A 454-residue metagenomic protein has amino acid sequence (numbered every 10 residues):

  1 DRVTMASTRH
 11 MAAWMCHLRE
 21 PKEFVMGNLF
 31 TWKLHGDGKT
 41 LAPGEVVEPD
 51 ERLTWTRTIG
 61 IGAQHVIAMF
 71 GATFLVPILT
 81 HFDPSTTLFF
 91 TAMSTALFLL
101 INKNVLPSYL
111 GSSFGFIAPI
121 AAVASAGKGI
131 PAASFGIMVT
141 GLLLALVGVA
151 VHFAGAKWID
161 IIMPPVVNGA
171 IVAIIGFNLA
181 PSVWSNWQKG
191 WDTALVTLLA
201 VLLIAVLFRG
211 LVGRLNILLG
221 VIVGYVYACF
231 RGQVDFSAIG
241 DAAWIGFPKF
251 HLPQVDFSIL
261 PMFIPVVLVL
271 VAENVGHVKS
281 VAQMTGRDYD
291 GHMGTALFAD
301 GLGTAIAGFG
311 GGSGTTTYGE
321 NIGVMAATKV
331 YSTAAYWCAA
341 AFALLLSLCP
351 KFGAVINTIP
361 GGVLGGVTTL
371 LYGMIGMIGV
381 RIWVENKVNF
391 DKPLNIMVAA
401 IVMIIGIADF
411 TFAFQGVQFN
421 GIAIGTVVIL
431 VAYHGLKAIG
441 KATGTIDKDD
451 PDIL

Functional and structural regions predicted by a protein language model:
A12-G60, F236-G246, Q283-G286, A296 (+1 more regions): Intrinsically disordered, low-complexity non-transmembrane regions of multi-pass membrane transporters
P43-I59, V76-L99, K103, I264-T333 (+1 more regions): Membrane-embedded helical hairpins/re-entrant loop segments and their flanking transmembrane helices within multi-pass
R57-M69, T193-T197, L215-N216, R231 (+2 more regions): Hydrophobic, membrane-embedded alpha-helices of multi-pass small-molecule transporters
I61-S94, L99, L106-G129: Transmembrane helix-boundary motif of multi-pass solute transporters/channels
F82-L88, N104-I117, W158-N168, G213-L219 (+5 more regions): Short, non-helical or kinked segments that cap or interrupt transmembrane helices
L88, A92-A96, G111, P119 (+11 more regions): Transmembrane helix-bundle signature of multi-pass membrane transporters/permeases
I120-A126, A205, N321-Y336, F342-S347: Interfacial segments of multi-pass membrane proteins
G127-S237, L345-D447: Membrane-embedded alpha-helical modules
